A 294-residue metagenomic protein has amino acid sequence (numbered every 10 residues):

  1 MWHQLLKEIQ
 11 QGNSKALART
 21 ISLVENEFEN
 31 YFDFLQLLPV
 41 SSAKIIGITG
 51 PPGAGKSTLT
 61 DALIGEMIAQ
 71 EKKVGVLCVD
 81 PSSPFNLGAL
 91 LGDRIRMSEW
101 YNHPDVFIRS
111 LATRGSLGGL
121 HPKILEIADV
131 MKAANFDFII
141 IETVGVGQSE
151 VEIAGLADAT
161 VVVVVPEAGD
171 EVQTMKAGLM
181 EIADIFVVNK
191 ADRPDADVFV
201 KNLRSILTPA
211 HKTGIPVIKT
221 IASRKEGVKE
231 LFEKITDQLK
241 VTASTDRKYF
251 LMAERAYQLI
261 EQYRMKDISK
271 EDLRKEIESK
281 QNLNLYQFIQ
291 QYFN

Functional and structural regions predicted by a protein language model:
H3-P51, L63-S149, A159: Nucleotide-state-sensitive switch-loop elements of NTP-binding domains
L17, K219, E230-N294: Long, well-ordered amphipathic alpha-helical subdomains in the mid-to-C-terminal portions of large enzyme subunits
K56: Conserved lysine of the Walker
L59: Hydrophobic positions on the alpha1 helix immediately C-terminal to the Walker A/P-loop
P81-P84, T113-R114, G145-G147, E167-D170 (+2 more regions): Conserved nucleotide-binding/hydrolysis micro-motifs of P-loop NTPases
L120, G147-I153, E171-T174, A196-F199: Conserved ATPase-coupling elements of RecA-like P-loop NTPase cores
D129, A133, S149-E167, A177-V187: Inter-motif core of Ras-like GTPase G domains
I185, A191-V241: Canonical P-loop GTPase G-domain recognition
